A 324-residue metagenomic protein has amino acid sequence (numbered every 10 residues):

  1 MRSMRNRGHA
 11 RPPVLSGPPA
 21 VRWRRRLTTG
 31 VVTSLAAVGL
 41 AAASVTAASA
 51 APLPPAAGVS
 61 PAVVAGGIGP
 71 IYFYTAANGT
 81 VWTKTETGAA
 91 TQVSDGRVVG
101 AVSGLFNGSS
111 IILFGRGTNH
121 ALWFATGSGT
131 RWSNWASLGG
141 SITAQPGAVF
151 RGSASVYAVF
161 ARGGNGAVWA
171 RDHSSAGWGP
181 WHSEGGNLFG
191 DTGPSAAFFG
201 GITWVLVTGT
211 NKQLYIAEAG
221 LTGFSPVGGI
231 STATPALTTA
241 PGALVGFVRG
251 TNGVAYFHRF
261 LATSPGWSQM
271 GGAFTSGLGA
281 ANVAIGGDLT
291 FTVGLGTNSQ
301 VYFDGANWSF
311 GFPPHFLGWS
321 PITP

Functional and structural regions predicted by a protein language model:
M1-A51: Secretory targeting and sorting signals
A51-P324: A structural motif
